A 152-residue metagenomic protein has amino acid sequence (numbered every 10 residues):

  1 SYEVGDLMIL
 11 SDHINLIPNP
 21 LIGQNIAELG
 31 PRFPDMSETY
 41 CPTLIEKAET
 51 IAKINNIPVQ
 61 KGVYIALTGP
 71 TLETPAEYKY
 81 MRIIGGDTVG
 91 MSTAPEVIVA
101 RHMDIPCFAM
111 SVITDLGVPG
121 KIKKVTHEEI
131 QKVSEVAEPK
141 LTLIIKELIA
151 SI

Functional and structural regions predicted by a protein language model:
S1-I152: Glycine-rich phosphate- or other oxyanion-binding loops that anchor nucleotides, phosphorylated ligands
